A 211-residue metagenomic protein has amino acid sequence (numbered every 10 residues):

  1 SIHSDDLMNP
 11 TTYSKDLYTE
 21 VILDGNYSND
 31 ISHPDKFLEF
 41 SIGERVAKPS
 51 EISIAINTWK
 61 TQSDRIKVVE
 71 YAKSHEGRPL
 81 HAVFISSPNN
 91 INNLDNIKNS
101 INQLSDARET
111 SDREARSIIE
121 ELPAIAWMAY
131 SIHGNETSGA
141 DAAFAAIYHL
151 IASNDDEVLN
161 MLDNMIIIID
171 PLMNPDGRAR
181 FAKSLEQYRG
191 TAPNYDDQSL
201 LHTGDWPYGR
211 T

Functional and structural regions predicted by a protein language model:
S1-S4: Boundary at the C-terminal end of the N-terminal hydrophobic targeting segment
D6-K15, F84: Long, contiguous juxta-domain segments that are non-catalytic but functionally important
S14-G25: Eukaryotic membrane transport/trafficking proteins
D24-E44, M128-Y130: Acidic/histidine-rich, surface-exposed loop or edge segments in extracytoplasmic proteins
S28, G43-S50, T137-F144: Soluble non-cytosolic domains of exported or imported proteins
P49-N89: A non-catalytic alpha/beta surface segment that caps or lines the substrate-entry region of metallo-dependent hydrolase
A82, N93-N96: Scaffold/interface architecture of coatomer-like assemblies
S86-P88, I97-T211: Active-site/substrate-binding loop(s) of hydrolase catalytic cores
